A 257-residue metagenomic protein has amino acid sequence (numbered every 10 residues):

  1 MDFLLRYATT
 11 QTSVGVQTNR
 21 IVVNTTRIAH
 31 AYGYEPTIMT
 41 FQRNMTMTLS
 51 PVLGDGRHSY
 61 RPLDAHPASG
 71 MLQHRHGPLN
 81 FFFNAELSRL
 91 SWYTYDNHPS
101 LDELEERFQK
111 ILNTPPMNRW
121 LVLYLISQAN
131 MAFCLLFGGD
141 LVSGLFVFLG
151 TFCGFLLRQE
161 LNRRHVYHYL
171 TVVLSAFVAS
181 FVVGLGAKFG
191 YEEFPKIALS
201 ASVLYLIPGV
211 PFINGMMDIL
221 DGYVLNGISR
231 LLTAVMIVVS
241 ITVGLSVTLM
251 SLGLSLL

Functional and structural regions predicted by a protein language model:
M1-P99: Soluble N-terminal domains of membrane-associated systems
D2, G15, N19, G77-N84 (+9 more regions): Electropositive phosphate-/nucleotide-binding environments in soluble metabolic enzymes
V14-G15, I28, Y32, L90-N97 (+6 more regions): Change "in soluble alpha/beta enzymes" to "in soluble alpha/beta proteins
H76-S143, T233-T242, G253: Alpha-helical transmembrane segments and their cytosolic membrane-interface
R107-I111, G154-H165, P211-N226: C-terminal ends of transmembrane helices
P115-F189, E193: Core alpha-helical transmembrane segments of integral membrane proteins
A187-L257: Generic detector of multi-pass transmembrane helix bundles and their immediately adjacent loops in polytopic membrane
